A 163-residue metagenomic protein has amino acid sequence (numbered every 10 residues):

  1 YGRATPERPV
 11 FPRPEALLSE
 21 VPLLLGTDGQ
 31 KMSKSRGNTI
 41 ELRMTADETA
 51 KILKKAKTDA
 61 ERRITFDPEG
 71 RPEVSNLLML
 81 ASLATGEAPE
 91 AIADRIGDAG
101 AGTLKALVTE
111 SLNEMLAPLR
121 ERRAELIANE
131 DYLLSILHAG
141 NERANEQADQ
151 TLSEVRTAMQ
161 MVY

Functional and structural regions predicted by a protein language model:
Y1-Y163: Conserved nucleotide- and phosphate/pyrophosphate-binding catalytic cores in adenylate/nucleotidyl-handling enzymes
